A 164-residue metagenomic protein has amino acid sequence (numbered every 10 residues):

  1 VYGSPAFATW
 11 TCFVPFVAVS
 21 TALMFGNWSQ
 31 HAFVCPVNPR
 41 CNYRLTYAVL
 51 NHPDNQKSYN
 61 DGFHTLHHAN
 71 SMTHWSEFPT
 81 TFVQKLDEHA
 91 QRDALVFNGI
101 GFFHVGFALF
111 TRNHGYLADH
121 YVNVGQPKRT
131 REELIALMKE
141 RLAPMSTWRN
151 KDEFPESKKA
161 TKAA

Functional and structural regions predicted by a protein language model:
Y2-T11: Helix-coil boundary and interhelical linker segments in multi-pass alpha-helical membrane proteins
T11-V19: Alpha-helical transmembrane segments
A18-A164: Cytosolic/stromal cytosol-facing helical appendages immediately following the last transmembrane segment
